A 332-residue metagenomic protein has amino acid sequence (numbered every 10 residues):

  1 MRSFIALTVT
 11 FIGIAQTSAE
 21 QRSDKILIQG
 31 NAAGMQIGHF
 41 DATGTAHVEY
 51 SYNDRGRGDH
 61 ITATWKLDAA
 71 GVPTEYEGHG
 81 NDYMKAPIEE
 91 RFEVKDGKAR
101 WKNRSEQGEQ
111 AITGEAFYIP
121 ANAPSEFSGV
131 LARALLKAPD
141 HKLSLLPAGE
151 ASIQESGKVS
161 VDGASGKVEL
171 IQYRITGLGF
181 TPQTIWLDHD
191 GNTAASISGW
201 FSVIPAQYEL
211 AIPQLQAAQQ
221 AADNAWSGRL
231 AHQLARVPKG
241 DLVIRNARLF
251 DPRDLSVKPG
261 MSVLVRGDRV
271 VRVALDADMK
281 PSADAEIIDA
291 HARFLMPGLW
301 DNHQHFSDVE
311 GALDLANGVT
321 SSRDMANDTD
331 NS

Functional and structural regions predicted by a protein language model:
A6-T17: Hydrophobic h-region of N-terminal signal peptides that target proteins for export in Gram-negative bacteria
S18-K25, T43-E49, A69-E77, G97-R100 (+4 more regions): Short, hydrophobic/aromatic-rich segments at coil-to-beta transitions
L27-N103, G191: N-terminal mature ectodomain segment of secretory-pathway/periplasmic proteins
N31-A33, D82-R174, I197, I212-D223 (+1 more regions): Solvent-exposed helix/loop surface patches that form functional interfaces
S51, R55-G58, T64-D68, E169-I204: Gly/Pro-enriched, hydrophobic low-complexity segments that function as extracytoplasmic propeptides/linkers
P205-N246, M279-K280: Extracellular/periplasmic ectodomains of large secreted or surface enzymes and adhesion receptors
D254-M296: Histidine-rich, glycine-flanked metal-binding segment
D289-S332: Metal-associated gating/positioning segment near the N- to mid-region
